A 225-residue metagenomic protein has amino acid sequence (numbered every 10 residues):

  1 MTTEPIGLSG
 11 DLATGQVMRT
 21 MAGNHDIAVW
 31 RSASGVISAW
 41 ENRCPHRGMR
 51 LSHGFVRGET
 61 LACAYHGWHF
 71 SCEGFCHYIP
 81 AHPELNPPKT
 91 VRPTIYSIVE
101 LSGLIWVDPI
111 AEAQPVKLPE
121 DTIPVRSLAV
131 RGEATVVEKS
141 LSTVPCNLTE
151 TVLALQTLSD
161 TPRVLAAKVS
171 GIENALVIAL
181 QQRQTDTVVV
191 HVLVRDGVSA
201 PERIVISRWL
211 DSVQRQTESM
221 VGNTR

Functional and structural regions predicted by a protein language model:
M1-T2: Hydrophobic, proline/glycine-rich low-complexity stretches
P5-G7, V125: Local beta-strand/beta-hairpin segments that build beta-sheet-rich folds
L8-A113, A175, D186-V188: Rieske [2Fe-2S] iron-sulfur-binding domain
E112-R225: C-terminal catalytic domain of Rieske-type non-heme iron oxygenases
